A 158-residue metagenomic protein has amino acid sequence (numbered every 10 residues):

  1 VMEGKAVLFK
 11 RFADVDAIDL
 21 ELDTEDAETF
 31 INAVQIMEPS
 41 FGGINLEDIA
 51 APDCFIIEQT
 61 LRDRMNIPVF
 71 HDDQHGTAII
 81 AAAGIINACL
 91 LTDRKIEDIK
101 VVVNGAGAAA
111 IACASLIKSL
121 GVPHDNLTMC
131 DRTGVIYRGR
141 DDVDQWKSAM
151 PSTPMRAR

Functional and structural regions predicted by a protein language model:
V1-A13, M65, I79-R158: Glycine-rich phosphate/diphosphate-binding loop of Rossmann-like nucleotide-binding domains
V1-I67: N-terminal ligand-binding/catalytic initiation module
I18-L20, F70, T128-C130: Hydrophobic/aromatic beta-strand patches that form the interior of the parallel beta-sheet core in alpha/beta enzyme
L22-D23, D48-A51, D72-H75, R132-G134: Short, ordered loop/turn segments at secondary-structure junctions
S40, L46, V69-F70, L120-N126: A glycine-rich helix N-cap at a beta->alpha junction
E47-C54, H75-G76, A106-I111: Gly/Ser/Thr-rich loops at beta-strand to alpha-helix junctions that form or flank small-molecule/cofactor-binding
F55, Q59-D63, I67-I80, L91: Flexible, Lys/Arg-rich cytosolic regulatory linkers and terminal tails that connect or flank
